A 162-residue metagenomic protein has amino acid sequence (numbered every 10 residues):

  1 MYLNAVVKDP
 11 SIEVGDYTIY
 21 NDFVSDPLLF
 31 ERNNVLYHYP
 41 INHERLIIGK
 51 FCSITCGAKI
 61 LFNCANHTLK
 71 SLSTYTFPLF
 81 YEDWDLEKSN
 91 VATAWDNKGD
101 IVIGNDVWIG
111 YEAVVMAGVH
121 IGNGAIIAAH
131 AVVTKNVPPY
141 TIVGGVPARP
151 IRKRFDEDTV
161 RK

Functional and structural regions predicted by a protein language model:
M1-I12, F77: Extended, small-residue-rich solenoid/repeat segments and analogous flexible loops that form exposed scaffolds
I12, I19-A117: Flexible, glycine/small-residue-enriched loop-and-beta-strand segment within the central core of proteins
Y17, G49-F51, G124, A128-H130: Outer-envelope exported proteins of Gram-negative bacteria
E112-A125, A131-K135: Beta-rich strand-turn-strand
K153-K162: Short, intrinsically disordered, charge-balanced linker/junction segments flanking boundaries in proteins
